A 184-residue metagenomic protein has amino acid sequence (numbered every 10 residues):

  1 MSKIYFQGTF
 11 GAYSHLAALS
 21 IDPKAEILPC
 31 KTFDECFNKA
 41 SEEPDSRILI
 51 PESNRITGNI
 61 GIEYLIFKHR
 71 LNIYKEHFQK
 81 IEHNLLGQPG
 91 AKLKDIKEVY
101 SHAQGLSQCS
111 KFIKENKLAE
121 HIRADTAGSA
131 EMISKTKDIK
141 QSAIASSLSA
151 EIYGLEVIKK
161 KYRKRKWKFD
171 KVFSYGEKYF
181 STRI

Functional and structural regions predicted by a protein language model:
M1-I184: Domain-level signature for soluble enzymes in the chorismate/prephenate branch of the shikimate pathway
